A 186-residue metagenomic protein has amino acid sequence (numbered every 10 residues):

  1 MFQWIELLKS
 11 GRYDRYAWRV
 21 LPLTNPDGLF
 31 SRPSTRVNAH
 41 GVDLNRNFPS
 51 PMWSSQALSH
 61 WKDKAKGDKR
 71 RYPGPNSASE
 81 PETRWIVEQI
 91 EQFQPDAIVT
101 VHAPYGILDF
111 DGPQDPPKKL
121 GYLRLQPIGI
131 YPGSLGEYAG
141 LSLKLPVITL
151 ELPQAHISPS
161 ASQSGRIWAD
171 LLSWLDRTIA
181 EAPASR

Functional and structural regions predicted by a protein language model:
M1-I128: Active-site/substrate-binding loop(s) of hydrolase catalytic cores
I107-D111, K119-L120, G129, G133-R186: Active-site-adjacent mobile loop/cap segments within catalytic or ligand-binding domains
